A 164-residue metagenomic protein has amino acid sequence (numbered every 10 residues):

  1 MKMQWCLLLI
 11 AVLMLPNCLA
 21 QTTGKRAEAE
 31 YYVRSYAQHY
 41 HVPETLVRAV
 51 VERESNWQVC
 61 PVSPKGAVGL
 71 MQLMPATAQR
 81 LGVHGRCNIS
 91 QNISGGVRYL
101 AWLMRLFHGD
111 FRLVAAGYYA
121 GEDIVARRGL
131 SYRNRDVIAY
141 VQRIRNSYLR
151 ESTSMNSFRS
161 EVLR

Functional and structural regions predicted by a protein language model:
M1-L7: Bacterial N-terminal signal peptides that target proteins for export
I10-V12: Short, linear, compositionally biased motifs with a strong N-terminal bias
L15-P16: N-terminal signal peptide c-region/cleavage motif recognized by signal peptidases
L19-R164: Catalytic glycan-binding domains that act on GlcNAc-containing polysaccharides
